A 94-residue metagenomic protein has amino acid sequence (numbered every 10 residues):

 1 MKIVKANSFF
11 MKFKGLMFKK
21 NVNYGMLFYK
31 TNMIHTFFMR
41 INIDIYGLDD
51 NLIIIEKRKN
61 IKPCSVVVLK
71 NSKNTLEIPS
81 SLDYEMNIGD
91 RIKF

Functional and structural regions predicted by a protein language model:
M1-F94: Compact, glycine-rich, soluble single-domain proteins
